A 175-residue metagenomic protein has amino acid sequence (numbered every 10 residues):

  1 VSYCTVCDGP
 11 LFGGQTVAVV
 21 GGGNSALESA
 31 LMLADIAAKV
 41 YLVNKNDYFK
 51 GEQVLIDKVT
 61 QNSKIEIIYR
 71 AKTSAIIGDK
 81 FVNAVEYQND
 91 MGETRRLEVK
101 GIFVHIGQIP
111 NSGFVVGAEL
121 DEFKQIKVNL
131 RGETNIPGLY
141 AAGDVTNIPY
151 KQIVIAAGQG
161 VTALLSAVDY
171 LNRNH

Functional and structural regions predicted by a protein language model:
V1-A30, A34-I36, V128-L130: Glycine-rich dinucleotide-binding loop and its adjacent helix/turn
V1-L11, V104-I155, Q159, S166-D169: FAD-site-proximal beta/loop scaffold in flavoenzymes
G13-T16, A37-A38, V99, N135-P137: Short coil/turn connectors at secondary-structure junctions
G22, K45, D144: Cofactor-binding loop segments of dinucleotide-utilizing enzymes, especially the Rossmann-like FAD- and NAD(P)+-binding
N24, K50, Y150-K151: Residues at secondary-structure transition points
S25, K72, Q159: Residue-level recognition of oxygen-bearing side chains
D35-L130, D169-H175: A Rossmann-like FAD-binding core segment of flavoenzymes
